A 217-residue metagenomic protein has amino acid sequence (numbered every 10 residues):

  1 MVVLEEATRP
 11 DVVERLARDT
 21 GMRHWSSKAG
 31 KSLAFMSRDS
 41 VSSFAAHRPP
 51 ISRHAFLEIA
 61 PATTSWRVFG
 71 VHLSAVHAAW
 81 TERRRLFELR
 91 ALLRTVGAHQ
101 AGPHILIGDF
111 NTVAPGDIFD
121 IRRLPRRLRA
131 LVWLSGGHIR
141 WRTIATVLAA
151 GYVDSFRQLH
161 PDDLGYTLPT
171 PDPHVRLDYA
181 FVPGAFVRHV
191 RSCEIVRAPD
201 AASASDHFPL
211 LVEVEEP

Functional and structural regions predicted by a protein language model:
M1-R83, F87: Structured beta-strand-rich core segments of catalytic domains in phosphoester-bond hydrolases
M1-V12, V68, A91-D120, S155 (+2 more regions): Active-site beta-strand/loop signature of hydrolases that rely on acidic residues for catalysis
R9, V41, L73-V76, N111-V113 (+3 more regions): Short, solvent-exposed loop/turn segments at secondary-structure junctions
D11-V13, L33-A34, V76-A78, V113-D117 (+3 more regions): Short catalytic/ligand-binding loop motif for oxyanion handling, primarily in non-cytosolic enzymes, centered on
V12, R85-E88, L92, I139-T143: Stable alpha-helical elements in mature extracytoplasmic
R18-G21, G97-A101, L148-Y152: Sec-exported extracytoplasmic/periplasmic mature domains
R23-S37, P50-R53, E82, L124-R188 (+1 more regions): Active site of divalent-metal-dependent phosphoester/diester hydrolases
M36-D39, L57-T64, V182-G184, S203-S205 (+1 more regions): Active-site beta-strand termini and strand-to-loop segments that position acidic
